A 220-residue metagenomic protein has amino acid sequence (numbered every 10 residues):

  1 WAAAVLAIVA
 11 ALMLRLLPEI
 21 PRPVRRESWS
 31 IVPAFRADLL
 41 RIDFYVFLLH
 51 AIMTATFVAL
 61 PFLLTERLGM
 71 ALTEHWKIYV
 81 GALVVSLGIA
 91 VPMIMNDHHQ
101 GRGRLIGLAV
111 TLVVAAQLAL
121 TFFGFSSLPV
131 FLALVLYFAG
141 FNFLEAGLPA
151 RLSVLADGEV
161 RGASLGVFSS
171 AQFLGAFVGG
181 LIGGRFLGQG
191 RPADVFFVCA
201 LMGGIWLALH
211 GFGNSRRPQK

Functional and structural regions predicted by a protein language model:
W1-A4, A71, R185-G203: A membrane-interface helix-boundary motif in multi-pass transporters
A4-P23, L209-G213: C-terminal membrane-cytosol helix-exit motif in multi-pass small-molecule transporters
L17-L48: Juxtamembrane intracellular "pre-TM" segments in multi-pass secondary transporters
V58-E74: Short amphipathic helix-loop junctions that connect adjacent transmembrane helices in Major Facilitator Superfamily/SLC
G88-R102, L187: Helix-to-loop junctions at the C-terminal end of transmembrane segments in multipass secondary transporters
R104-A119, A200: Structural signature of the two symmetry-related core transmembrane helices
F143-A156: Intracellular juxtamembrane helix-capping segments at the cytosolic ends of symmetry-related transmembrane helices
E159-Q189: A late C-terminal transmembrane helix in Major Facilitator Superfamily
